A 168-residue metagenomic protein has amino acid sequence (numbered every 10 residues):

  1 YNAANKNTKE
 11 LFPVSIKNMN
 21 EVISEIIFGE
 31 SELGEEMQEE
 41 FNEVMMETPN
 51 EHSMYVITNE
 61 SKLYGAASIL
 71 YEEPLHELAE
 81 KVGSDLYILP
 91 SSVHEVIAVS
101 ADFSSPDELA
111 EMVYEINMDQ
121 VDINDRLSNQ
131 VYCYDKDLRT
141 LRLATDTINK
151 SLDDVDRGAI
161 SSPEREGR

Functional and structural regions predicted by a protein language model:
Y1-Q120: A contiguous, surface-oriented mixed alpha/beta subdomain in the mid-to-C-terminal portion of proteins that forms
K17, E21, F28, L138-D156: Long, low-complexity, Lys/Arg-enriched
L78-K81, Y132, L152: Generic detector of bulky aromatic hydrophobic side chains
I97, Q120, L138, D156-A159: Low-complexity, compositionally biased segments
M112-R142, D146-K150: Helix-rich interaction surfaces within compact, conserved domain-sized segments that mediate assembly or partner
D154-R168: Non-Sec secretion/translocation targeting segments of pathogen effectors
